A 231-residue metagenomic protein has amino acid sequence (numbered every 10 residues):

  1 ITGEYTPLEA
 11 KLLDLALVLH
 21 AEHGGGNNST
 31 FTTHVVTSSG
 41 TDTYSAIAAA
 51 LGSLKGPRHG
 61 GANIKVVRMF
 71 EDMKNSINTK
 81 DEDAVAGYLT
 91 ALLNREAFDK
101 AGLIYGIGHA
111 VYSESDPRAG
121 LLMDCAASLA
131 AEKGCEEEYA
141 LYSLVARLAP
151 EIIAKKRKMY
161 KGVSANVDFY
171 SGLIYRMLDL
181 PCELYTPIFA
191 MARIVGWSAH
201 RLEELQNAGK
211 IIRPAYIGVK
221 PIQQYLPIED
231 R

Functional and structural regions predicted by a protein language model:
I1-R231: Non-transmembrane, aqueous-exposed alpha-helical and coiled segments at domain scale
